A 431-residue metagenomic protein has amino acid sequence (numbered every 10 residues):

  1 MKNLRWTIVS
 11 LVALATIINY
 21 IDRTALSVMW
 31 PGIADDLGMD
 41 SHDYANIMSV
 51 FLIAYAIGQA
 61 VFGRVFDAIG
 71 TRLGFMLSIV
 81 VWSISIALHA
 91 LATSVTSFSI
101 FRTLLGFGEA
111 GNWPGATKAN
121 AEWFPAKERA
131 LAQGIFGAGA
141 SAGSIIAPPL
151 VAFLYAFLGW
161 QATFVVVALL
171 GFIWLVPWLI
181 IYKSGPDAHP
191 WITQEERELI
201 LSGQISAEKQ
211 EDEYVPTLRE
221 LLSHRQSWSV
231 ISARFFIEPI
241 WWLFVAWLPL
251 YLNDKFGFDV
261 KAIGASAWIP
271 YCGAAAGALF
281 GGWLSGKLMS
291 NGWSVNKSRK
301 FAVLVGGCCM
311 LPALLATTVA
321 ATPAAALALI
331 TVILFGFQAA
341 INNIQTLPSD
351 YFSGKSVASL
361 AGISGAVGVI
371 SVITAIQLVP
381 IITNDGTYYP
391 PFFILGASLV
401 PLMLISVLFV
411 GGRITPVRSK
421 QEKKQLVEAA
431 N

Functional and structural regions predicted by a protein language model:
L26-S27, L222-L279, I341, Q345 (+1 more regions): Extracytoplasmic gate region of multi-pass secondary transporters
G38, G70, L91-S97, G108 (+4 more regions): Helix-breaking motifs and short loop linkers at transmembrane-helix boundaries and internal kinks in secondary membrane
I57-T96: Conserved MFS/SLC helix-loop-helix module at the cytosolic interface between two early adjacent transmembrane helices
F101-A140: Cytoplasmic helix-loop-helix junction between adjacent transmembrane helices in 12-TM secondary transporters
F136-H189: Helix-loop-helix hairpin linking two adjacent transmembrane segments in secondary transporters
A156-L169, D259, S298-F301, I381-S398: A membrane-interface helix-boundary motif in multi-pass transporters
N296-N343: C-terminal transmembrane helical hairpin of 12-TM major facilitator-type secondary transporters
S349-D385: A late C-terminal transmembrane helix in Major Facilitator Superfamily
